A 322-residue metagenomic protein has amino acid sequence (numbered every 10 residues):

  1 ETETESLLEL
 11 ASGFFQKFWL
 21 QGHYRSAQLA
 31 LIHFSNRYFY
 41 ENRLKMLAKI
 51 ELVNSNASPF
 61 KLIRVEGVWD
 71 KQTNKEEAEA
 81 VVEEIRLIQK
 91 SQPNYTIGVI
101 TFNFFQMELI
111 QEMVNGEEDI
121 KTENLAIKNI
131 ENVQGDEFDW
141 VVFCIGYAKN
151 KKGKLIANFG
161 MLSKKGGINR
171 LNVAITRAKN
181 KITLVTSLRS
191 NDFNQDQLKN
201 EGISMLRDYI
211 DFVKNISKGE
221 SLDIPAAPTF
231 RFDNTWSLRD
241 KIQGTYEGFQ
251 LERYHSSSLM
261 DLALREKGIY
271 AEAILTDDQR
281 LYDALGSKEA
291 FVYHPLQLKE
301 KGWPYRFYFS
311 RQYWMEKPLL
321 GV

Functional and structural regions predicted by a protein language model:
E1-F14, F18, N36, K49 (+4 more regions): Helicase C-terminal subdomain and adjacent C-terminal extension
T4-E5, R25-Q28, A78, V82 (+3 more regions): Amphipathic alpha-helical transducer elements in NTP-driven molecular machines
K17-F60: Coupling/hinge elements of helicase-like and P-loop NTPase modules
R43-N115: Conserved helicase/translocase motor-coupling segment
N103-F104, I127-V133: Conserved helicase motor
D136-A148, I156, I182-T183: A short beta-strand element within the Helicase C-terminal
A263-Y293, R311-Y313: Short beta-strand-loop-alpha-helix junction that forms the active-site gateway of nucleic-acid-processing nucleases
K301-L320: Nucleic-acid nuclease catalytic cores
